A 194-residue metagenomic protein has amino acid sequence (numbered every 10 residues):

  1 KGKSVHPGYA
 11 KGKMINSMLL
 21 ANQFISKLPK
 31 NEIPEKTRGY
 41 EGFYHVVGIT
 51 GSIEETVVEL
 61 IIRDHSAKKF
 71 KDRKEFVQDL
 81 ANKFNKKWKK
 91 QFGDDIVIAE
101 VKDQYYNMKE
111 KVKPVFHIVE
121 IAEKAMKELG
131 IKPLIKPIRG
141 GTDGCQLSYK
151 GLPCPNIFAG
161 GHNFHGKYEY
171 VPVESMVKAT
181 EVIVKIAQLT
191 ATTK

Functional and structural regions predicted by a protein language model:
K3, P7, G12-K194: Metal-dependent amide/peptide-bond hydrolase catalytic core, centered on the "pita-bread" metallohydrolase fold
